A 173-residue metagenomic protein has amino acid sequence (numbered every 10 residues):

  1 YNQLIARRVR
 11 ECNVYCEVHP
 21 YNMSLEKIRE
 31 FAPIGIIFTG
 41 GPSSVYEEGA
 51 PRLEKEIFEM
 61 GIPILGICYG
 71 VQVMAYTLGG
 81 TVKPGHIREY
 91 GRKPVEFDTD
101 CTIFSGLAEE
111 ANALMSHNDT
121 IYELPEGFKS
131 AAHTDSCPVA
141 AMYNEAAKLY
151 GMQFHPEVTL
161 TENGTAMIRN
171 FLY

Functional and structural regions predicted by a protein language model:
Y1-I34, F38, S43-I67, T77-Y173: Amide-donor transfer/coupling interface in amidating biosynthetic enzymes
V71: Catalytic nucleophile loop
M74: Local cysteine-cluster metal-coordination motifs and their immediate loop/turn environment, predominantly Fe-S cluster
